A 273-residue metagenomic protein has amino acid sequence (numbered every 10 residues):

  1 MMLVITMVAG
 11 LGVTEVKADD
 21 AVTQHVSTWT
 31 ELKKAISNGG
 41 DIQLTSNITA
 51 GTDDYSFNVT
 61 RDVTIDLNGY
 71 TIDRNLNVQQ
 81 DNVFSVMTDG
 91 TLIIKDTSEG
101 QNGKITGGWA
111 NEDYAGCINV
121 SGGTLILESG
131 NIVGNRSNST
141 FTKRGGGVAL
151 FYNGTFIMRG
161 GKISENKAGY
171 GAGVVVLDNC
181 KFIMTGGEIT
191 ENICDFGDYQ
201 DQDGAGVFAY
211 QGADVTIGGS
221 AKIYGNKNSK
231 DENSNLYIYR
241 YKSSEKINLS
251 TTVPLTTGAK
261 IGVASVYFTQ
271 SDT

Functional and structural regions predicted by a protein language model:
M1-I5: Sec-dependent N-terminal signal peptides
T6-K17: C-terminal segment of classical bacterial N-terminal signal peptides
K17-K34, G218-T273: Extracellular/surface-exposed low-complexity segments
D19-T45, A50, D54-S56: Acidic Gly/Asp/Thr-rich repetitive segments characteristic of extracellular carbohydrate-active and adhesion proteins
A50-T64, D73-D96, T106-L125, F141 (+3 more regions): Extracellular beta-strand-rich solenoid/capping regions of secreted or surface-exposed proteins that bind or remodel
T52-Y55, R74-D81, G107-A115, R136-G145 (+4 more regions): Short glycine/acidic-rich loop motifs that flank beta-strands on beta-rich extracellular proteins
L67-Y70, T91-G107, T124-R136, T155-K167 (+3 more regions): Right-handed parallel beta-helix
